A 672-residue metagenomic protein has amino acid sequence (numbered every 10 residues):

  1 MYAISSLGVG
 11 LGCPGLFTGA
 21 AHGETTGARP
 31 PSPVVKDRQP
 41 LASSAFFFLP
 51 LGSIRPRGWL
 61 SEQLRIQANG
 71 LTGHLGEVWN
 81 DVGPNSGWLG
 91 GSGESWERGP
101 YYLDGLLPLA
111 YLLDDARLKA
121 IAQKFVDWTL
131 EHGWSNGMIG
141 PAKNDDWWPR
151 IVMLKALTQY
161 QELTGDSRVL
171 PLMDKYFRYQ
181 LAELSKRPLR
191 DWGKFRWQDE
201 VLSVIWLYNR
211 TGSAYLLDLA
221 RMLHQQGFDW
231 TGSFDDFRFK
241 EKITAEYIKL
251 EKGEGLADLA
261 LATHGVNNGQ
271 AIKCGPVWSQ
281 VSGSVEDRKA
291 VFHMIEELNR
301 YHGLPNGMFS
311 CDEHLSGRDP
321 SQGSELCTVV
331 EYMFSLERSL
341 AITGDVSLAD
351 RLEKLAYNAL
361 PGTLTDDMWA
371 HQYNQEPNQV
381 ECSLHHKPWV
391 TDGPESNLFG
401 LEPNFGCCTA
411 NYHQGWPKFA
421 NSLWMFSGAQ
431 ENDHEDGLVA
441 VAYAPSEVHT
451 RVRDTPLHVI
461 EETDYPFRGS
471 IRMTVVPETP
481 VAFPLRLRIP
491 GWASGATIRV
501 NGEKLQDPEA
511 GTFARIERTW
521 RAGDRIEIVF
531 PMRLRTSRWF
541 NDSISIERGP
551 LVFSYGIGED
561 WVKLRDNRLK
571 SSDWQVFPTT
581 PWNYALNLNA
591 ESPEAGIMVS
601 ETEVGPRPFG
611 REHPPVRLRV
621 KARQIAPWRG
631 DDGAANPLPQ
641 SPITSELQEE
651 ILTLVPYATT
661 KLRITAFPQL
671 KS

Functional and structural regions predicted by a protein language model:
M1-H22: N-terminal export signals
T26-R29, V291, D350-N358, T363-T474 (+2 more regions): C-terminal beta-rich recognition modules with glycine/proline-rich loops and embedded aromatic residues
A28-A116, W147-L163, Q198-Y215, L219 (+3 more regions): Aromatic (Trp/Tyr) and acidic
W88-S92, P100, G105, L109-K249: Extended ligand-binding groove/face enriched in aromatic
W128, Q159, I295-L304, G491-W492: Glycine-rich, acidic and aromatic/proline-enriched surface loops and short helix-turn segments that act as binding
L130-E131, L181-A182, Q225, Q280 (+2 more regions): Amphipathic alpha-helical segments of tetratricopeptide repeats
F483-R486, I498, I516-P531, S537: C-terminal beta-strand-rich structural cap/linker in extracellular carbohydrate-active enzymes
A493-T519, T536-N541: Solvent-exposed beta-strand/loop surfaces of large extracellular or lumenal domains
